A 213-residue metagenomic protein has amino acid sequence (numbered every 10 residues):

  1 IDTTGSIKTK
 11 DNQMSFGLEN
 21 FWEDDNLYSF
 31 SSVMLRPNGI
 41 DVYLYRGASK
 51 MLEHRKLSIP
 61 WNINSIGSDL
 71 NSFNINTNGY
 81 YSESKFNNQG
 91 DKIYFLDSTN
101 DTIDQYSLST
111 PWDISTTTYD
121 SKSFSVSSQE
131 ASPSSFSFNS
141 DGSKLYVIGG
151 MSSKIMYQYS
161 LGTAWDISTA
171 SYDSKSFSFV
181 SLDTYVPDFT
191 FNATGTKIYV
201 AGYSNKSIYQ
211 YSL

Functional and structural regions predicted by a protein language model:
I1-L213: Polar, enzyme-active/binding microenvironments
